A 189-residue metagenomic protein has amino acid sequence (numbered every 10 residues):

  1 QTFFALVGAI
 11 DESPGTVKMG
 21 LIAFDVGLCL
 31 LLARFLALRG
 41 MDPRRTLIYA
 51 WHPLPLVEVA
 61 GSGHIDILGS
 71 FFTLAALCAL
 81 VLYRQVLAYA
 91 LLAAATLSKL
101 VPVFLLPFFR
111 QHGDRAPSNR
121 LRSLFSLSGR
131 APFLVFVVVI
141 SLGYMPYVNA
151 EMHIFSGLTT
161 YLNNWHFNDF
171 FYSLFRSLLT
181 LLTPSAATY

Functional and structural regions predicted by a protein language model:
Q1-L77, G113-Y189: Primarily membrane-embedded glycan-assembly and transfer machineries that use lipid-linked glycans
L56-V59, A75-A79, Q85-R110: Membrane-interface alpha helices of multi-pass inner-membrane proteins
R84-Q85, R115: Residue-level recognition of short, well-ordered coil/turn positions that link secondary-structure elements
